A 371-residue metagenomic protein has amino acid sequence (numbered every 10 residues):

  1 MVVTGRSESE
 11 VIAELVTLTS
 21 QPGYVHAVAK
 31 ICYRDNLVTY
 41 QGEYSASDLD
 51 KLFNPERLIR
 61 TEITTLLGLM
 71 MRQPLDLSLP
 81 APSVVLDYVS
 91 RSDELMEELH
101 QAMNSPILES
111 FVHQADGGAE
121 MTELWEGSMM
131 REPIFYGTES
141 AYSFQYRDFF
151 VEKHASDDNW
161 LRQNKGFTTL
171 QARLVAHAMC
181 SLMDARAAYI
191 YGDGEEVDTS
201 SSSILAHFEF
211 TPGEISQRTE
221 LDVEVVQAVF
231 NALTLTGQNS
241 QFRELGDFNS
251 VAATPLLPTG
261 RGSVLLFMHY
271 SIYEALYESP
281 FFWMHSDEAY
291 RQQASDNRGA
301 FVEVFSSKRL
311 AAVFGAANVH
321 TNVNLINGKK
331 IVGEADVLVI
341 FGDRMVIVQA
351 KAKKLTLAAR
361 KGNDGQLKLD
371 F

Functional and structural regions predicted by a protein language model:
M1-N297, V304, K308, A312: Acidic, metal-dependent phosphodiester-chemistry machinery of nucleic-acid enzymes
Q293-N297, N327-G328, K368-F371: Short, contiguous acidic/charged loop-to-helix segments that flank catalytic cores in large enzymes
E303, E334, Q349: Acidic-residue sensor for enzyme active/binding pockets
L310, V337-V339, V346-A352: Conserved catalytic cores of phosphodiester-cleaving nucleases, focusing on short active-site segments
A312-V332: A short acidic/basic microdomain associated with nuclease active sites
G315, G342-D343: Short glycine/proline-enriched coil/turn segments at helix->beta-strand junctions
I331, I340-G342: Short strand-coil-strand connectors
K351-F371: Catalytic cores of nucleic-acid endonucleases
